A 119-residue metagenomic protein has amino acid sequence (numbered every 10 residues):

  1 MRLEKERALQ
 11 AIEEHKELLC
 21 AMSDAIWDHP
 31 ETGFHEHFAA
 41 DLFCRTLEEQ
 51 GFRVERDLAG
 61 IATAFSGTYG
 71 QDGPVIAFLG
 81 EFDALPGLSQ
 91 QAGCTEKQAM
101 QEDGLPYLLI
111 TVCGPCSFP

Functional and structural regions predicted by a protein language model:
R2-L108: Acidic/His- and Gly-rich active-site-bordering loop/insert found across diverse amide/peptide-bond hydrolases
Y107-P119: Active-site alpha-helical elements of protease catalytic centers
